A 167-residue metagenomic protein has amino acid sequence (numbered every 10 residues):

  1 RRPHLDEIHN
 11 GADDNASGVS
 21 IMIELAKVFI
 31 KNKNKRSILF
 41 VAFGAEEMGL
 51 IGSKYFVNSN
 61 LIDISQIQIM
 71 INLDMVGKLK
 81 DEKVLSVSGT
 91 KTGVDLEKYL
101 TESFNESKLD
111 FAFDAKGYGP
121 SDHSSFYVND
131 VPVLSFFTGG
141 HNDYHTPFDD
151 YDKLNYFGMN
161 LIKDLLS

Functional and structural regions predicted by a protein language model:
R1-G11, D81-L85, P147, Y151: Glycine- and acidic
R1-G49, L166: Alpha-helical metal-binding/catalytic segments enriched in His/Glu/Asp
R1-R2, F137-H145: Active-site-adjacent bridging/hinge elements
D13, S17, S88, K153-L154: Alpha-helix N-cap and loop-to-helix initiation/capping positions
V19-A26, K54-V57, E97, T101 (+2 more regions): Predominant activation on well-ordered alpha-helical scaffold segments within soluble catalytic domains
S20, K27, K31, N142-S167: His/Asp/Glu-rich mid-to-C-terminal helical/loop segments that flank catalytic regions of hydrolases
F43-H141, N155-M159: Metal-dependent peptidase/peptidase-like ectodomains
